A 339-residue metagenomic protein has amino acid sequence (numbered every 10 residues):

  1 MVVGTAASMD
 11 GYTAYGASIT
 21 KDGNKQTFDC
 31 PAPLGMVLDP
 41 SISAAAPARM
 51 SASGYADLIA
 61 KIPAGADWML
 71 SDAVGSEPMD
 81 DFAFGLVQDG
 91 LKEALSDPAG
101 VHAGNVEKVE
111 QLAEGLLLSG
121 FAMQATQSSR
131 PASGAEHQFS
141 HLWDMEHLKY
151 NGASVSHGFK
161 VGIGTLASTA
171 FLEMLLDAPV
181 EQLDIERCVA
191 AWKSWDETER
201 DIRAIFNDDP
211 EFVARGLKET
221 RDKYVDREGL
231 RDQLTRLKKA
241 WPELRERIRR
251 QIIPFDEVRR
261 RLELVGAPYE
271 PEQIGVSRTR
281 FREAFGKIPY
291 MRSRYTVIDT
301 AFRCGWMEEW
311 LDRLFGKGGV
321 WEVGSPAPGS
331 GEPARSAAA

Functional and structural regions predicted by a protein language model:
V2-E93: A glycine/threonine-rich phosphate-anchoring loop and its flanking beta-alpha core in nucleotide/phosphate-binding
A14, A99-G115, A122, T126 (+7 more regions): PLP-dependent amino-acid enzyme catalytic core
D57-A60, E114, H141, G286: Generic alpha-helical structural context detector
L58, A178-A339: C-terminal charged capping/lid subdomain of soluble metabolic enzymes
P63, W143, T169, E173 (+2 more regions): Short alpha-helix boundary/capping elements
L70-A73, E107-E110, P131-S133, Q273-S277 (+1 more regions): Short coil/turn segments at secondary-structure boundaries
L86-E257: Active-site segments that bind and position negatively charged phosphate/pyrophosphate groups
